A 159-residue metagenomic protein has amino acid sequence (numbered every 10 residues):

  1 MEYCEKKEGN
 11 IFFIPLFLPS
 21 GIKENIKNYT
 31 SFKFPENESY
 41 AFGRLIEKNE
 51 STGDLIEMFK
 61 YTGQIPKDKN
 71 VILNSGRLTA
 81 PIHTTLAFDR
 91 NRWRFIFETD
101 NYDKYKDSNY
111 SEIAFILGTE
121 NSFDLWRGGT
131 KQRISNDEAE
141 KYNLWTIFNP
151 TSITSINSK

Functional and structural regions predicted by a protein language model:
M1-G53: Short N-terminal edge-element motif at the start of the domain
E57-K159: Intrinsically disordered, low-complexity, charged/polar segments
